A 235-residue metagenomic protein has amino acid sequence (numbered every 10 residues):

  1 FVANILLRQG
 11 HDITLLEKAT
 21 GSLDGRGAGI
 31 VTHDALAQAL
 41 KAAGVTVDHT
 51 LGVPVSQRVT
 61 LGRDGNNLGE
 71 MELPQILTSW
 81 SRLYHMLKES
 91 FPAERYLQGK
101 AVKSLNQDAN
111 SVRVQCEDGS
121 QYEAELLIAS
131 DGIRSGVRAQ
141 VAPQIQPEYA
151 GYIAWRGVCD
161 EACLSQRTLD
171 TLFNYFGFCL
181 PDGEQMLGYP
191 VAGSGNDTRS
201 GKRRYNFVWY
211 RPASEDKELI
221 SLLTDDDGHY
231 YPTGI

Functional and structural regions predicted by a protein language model:
F1-V2: Short alpha-helical segment within the catalytic ATP-binding CA
I5-R26: Glycine-rich FAD pyrophosphate-binding loop
R8-Q9, V31-T32, P143-P147: Glycine-rich, phosphate-binding/catalytic loops in enzymes
G10, V47, V55, A93-E94 (+1 more regions): Short, well-ordered alpha-helix to beta-strand connector turns
K18, R63-L68, D225-G234: A short, surface-exposed helix-loop junction/capping segment
A19-S90: Active-site-adjacent segment of FAD-dependent monooxygenases/related oxidoreductases
P74, H85-I235: Conserved FAD-binding catalytic core of PHBH/FMO-like flavoproteins
